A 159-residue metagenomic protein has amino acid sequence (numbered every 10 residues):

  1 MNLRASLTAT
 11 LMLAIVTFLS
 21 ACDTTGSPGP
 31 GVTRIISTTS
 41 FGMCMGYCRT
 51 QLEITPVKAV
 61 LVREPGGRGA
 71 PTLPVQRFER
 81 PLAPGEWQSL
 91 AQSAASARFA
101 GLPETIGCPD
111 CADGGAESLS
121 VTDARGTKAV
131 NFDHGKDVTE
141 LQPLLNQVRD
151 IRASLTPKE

Functional and structural regions predicted by a protein language model:
N2-L7, C22-C44, R49, F78 (+2 more regions): Short, well-ordered, aromatic-rich surface patches in folded extracellular/luminal domains
A9-F18: Bacterial N-terminal signal peptides
S27, T38-P71: N-terminal secretory signal peptides
R63-G101: A short-motif feature that recognizes glycine-rich, charge-decorated loops that bind or process nucleotide phosphates
